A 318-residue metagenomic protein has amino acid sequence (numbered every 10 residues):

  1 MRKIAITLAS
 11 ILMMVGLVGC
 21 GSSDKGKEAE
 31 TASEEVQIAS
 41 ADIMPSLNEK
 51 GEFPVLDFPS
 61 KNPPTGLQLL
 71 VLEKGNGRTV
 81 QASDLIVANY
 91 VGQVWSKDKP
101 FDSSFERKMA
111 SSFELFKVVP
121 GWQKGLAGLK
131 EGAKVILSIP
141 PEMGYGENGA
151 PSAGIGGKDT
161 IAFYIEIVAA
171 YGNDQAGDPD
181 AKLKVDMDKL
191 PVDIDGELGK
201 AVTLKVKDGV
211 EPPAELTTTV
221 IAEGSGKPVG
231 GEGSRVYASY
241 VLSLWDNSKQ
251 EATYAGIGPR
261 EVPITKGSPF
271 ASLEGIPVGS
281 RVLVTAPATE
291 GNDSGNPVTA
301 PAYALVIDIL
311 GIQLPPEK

Functional and structural regions predicted by a protein language model:
R2-K318: Cross-family detector of peptidyl-prolyl cis-trans isomerase
